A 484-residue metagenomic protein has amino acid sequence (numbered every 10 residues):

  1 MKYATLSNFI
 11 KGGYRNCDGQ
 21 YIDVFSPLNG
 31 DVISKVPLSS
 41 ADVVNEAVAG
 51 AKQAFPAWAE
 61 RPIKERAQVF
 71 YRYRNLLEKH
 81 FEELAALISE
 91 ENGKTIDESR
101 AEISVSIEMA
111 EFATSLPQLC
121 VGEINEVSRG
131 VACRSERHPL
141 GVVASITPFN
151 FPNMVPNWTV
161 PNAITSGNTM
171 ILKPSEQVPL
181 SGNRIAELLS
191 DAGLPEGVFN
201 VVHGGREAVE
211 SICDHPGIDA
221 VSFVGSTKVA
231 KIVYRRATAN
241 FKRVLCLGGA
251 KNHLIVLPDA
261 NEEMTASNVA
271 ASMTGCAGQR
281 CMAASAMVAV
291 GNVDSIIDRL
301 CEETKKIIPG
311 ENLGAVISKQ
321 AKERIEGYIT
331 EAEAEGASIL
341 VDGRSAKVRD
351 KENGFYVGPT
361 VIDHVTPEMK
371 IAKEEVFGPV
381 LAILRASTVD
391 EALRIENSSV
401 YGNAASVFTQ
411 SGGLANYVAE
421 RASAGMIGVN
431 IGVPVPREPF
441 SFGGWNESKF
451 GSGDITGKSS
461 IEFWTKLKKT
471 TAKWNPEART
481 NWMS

Functional and structural regions predicted by a protein language model:
M1-L28, R344: Hydrophobic face of amphipathic alpha-helices that form TPR/SEL1-like repeat modules and related alpha-solenoid
G12, G30, R66, I88 (+10 more regions): Residue-level signal for inorganic ion chemistry
P27, A41-V44, I63, F81 (+5 more regions): Residues at or immediately preceding the N-termini of alpha-helices
N29-K35, I218, I255, K305 (+1 more regions): Conserved C-terminal structural/oligomerization subdomain of aldehyde/semialdehyde dehydrogenase
I33-C120, G130, K306: Glycine-rich loop-to-alpha-helix module at the N-terminal edge of alpha/beta enzyme cores
I33-S39, A54-E60, S145, L254-L257 (+5 more regions): Short, well-ordered beta-strand elements within core beta-sheets of diverse protein domains
V121-A266, G310, A386, G451: Rossmann-like NAD(P) dinucleotide-binding subdomain of oxidoreductase/dehydrogenase enzymes
K228-T366, V429, P476-T480, S484: ALDH superfamily catalytic-core signature
